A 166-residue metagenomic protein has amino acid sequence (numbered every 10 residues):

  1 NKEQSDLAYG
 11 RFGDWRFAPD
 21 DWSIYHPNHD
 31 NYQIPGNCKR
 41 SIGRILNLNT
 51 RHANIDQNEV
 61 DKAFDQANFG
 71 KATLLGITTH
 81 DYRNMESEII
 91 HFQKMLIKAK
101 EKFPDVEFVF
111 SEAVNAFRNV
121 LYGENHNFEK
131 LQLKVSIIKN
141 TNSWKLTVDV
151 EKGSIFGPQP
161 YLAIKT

Functional and structural regions predicted by a protein language model:
N1-T73: Active-site-adjacent pocket scaffolds in enzyme catalytic domains
N31, Q57-W144: C-terminal domain-boundary segment and adjacent tail
W144-V150: Short, well-ordered beta-strand segments enriched in hydrophobic/aromatic residues
E151-Q159: A short beta-turn/strand-edge loop motif at beta-sheet boundaries
A163-T166: N-terminal accessory interaction module
